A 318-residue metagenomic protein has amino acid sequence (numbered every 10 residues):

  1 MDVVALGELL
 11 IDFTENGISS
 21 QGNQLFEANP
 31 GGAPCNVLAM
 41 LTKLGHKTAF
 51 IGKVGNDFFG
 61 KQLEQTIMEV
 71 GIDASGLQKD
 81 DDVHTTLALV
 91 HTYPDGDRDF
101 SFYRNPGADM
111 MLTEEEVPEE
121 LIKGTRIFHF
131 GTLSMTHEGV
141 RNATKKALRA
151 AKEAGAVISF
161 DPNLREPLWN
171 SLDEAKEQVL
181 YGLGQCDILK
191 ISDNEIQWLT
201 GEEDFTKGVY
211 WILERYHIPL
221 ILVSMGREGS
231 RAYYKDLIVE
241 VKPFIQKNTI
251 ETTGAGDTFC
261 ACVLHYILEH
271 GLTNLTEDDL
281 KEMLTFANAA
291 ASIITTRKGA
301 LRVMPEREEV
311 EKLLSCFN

Functional and structural regions predicted by a protein language model:
M1-D73, L112: Glycine-rich phosphate/adenosyl-contacting loop at the front of the ribokinase-like
D2-V4, R126-I127, L220: Structural motif
L9, L133, P162, T258: Active-site metal-binding loops of divalent metal-dependent hydrolases
K47-F130, E311-N318: Conserved N-terminal subdomain of the carbohydrate kinase-like
F59-I72, E177-G184, Y210-L213, I245: Short, electropositive alpha-helical surface patch
M135-W211, I218, E228: Conserved beta-alpha-beta core of the PfkB/ribokinase-like small-molecule kinase fold
R149, F205-N318: Conserved phosphate-binding/catalytic region of the ribokinase-like
